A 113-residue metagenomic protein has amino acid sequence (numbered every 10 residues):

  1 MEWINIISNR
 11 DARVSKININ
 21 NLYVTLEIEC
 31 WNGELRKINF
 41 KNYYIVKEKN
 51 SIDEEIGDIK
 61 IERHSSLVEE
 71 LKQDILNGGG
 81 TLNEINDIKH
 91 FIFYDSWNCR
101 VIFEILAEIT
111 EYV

Functional and structural regions predicted by a protein language model:
M1-V113: Surface-exposed, interaction-prone regions used to assemble/regulate multi-protein complexes
